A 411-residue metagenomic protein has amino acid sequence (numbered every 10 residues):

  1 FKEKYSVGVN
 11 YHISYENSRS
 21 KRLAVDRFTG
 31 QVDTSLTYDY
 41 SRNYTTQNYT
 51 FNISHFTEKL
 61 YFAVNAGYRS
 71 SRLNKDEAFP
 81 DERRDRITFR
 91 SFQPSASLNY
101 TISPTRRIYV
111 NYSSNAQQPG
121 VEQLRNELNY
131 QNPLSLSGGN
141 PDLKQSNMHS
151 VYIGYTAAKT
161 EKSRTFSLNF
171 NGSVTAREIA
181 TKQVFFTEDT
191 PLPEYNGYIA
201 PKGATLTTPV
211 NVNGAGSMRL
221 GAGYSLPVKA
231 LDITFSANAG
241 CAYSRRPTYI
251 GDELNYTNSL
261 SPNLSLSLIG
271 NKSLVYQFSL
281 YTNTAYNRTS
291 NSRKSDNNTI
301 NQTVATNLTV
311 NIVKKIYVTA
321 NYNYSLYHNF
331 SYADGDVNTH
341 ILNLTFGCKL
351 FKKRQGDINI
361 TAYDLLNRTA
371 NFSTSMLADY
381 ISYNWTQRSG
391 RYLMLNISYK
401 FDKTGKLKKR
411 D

Functional and structural regions predicted by a protein language model:
F1-D411: Exposed, low-structure sequence patches enriched in small/polar residues
